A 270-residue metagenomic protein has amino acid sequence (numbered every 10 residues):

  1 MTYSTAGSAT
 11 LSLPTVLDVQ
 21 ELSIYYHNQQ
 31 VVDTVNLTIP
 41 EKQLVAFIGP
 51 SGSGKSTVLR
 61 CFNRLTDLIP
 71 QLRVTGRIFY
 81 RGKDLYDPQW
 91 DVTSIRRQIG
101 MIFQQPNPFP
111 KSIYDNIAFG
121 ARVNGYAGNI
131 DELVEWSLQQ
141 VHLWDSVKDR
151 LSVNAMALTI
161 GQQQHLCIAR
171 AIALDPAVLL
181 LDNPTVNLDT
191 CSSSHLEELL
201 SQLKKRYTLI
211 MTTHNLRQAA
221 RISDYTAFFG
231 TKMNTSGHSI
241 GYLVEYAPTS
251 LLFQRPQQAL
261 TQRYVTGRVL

Functional and structural regions predicted by a protein language model:
T66-P70, P88-Q89, D115-I130, H142-D145: ABC-type ATPase nucleotide-binding domains, specifically the catalytic core motifs of the NBD
R77-S94: ABC ATPase NBD Q-loop/coupling interface
K83-D84, N129-D149: Conserved ABC ATPase "signature" region
D175: Conserved catalytic motifs of ABC-family nucleotide-binding domains
L179-D182: Catalytic Walker B motif of ABC-type/P-loop ATPase nucleotide-binding domains
S193-K205: Helical segment within the ABC ATPase nucleotide-binding domain
K232-T266: Conserved beta-strand-loop-alpha-helix hinge in the C-terminal portion of ABC ATPase nucleotide-binding domains
